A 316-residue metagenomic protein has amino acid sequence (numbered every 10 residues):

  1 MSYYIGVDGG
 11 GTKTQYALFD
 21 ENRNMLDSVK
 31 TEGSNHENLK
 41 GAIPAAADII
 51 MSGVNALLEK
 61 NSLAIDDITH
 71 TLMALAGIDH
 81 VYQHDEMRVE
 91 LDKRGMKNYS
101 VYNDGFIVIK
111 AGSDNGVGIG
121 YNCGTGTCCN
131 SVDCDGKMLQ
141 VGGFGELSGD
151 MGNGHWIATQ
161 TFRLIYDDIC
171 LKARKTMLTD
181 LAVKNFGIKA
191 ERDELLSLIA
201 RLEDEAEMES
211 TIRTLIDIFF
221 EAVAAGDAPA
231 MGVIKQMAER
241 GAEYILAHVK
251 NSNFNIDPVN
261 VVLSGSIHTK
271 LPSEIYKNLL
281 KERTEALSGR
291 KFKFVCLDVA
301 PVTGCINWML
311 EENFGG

Functional and structural regions predicted by a protein language model:
M1-D67, E90, G112-V117, R163-G316: ATP-binding/phosphotransfer module of carbohydrate and carboxylate kinases, centering on a glycine-rich
L72-I78, C123-G126, V259-K270: Glycine-rich beta-strand-to-loop/alpha-helix junction loops that act as flexible
A74, Y102, V295-L297: Structural motif
A76, G145-E146, S197, G265: Flexible, active-site-adjacent loop/turn segments at secondary-structure boundaries
I78-K175: Phosphate-binding/catalytic loop of phosphoryl-transfer enzymes
